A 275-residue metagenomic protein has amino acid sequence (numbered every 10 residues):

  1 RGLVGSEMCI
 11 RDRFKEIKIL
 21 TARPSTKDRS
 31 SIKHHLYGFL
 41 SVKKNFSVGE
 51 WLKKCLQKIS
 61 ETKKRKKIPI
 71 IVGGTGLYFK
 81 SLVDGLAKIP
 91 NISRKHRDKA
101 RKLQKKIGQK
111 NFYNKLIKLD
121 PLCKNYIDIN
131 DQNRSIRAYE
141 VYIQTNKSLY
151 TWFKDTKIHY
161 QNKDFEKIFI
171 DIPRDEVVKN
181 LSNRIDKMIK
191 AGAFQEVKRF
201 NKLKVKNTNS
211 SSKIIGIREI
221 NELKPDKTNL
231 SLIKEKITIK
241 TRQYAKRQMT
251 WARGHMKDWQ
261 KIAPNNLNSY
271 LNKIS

Functional and structural regions predicted by a protein language model:
R1-G5: Extracellular interaction modules
S6-E7, R11-S275: Phosphate/pyrophosphate-binding catalytic cores of soluble transferases and nucleic-acid-acting enzymes
